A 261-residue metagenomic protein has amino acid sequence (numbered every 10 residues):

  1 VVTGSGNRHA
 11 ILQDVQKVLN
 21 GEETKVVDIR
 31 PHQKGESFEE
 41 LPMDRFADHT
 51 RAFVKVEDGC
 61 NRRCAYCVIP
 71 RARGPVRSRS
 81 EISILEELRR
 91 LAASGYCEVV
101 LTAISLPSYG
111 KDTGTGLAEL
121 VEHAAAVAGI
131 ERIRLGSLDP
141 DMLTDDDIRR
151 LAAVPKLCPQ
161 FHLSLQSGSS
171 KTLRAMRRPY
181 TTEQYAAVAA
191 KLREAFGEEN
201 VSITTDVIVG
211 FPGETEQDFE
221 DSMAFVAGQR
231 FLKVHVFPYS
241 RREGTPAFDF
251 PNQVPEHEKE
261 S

Functional and structural regions predicted by a protein language model:
V1-Y109, T144-D146, L151, L157 (+5 more regions): Proteins enriched for Cys/Gly/acidic motifs involved in redox and nucleic-acid/cofactor modification
T3, P75-V76, D112, R177 (+2 more regions): Pocket-edge positions in alpha/beta enzyme catalytic cores
L19, G114-G116, D249-P251: Short low-complexity, flexible loop/linker segments enriched in glycine and/or proline with clustered acidic
A93-E216: Conserved SAM/AdoMet-binding glycine-rich loop
L173-M176, P246-F250: Short acidic, glycine/proline-rich loop/turn micro-motifs
D249-S261: Terminal RNA-binding accessory module
